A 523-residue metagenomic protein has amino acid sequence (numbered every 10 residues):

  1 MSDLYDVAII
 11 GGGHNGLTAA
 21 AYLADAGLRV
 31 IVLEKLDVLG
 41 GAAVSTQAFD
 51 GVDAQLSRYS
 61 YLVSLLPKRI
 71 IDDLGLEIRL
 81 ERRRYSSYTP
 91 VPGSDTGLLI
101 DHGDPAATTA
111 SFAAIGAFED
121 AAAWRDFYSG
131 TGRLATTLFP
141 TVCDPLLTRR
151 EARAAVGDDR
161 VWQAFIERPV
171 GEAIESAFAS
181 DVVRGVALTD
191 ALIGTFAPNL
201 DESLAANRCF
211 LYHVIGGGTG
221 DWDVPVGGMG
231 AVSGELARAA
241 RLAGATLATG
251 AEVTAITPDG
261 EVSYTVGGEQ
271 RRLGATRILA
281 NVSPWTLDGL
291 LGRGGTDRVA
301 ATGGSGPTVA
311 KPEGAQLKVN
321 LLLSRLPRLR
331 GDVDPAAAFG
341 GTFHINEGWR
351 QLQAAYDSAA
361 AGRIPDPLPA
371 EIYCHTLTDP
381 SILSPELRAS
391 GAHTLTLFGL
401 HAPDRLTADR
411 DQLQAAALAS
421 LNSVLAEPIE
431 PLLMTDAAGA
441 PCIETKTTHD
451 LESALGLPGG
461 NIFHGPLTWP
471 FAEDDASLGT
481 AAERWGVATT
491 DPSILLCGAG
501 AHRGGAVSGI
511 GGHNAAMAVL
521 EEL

Functional and structural regions predicted by a protein language model:
D3-T137: N-terminal glycine-rich phosphate/pyrophosphate-binding loop and immediately adjacent elements
S94-L98, H102-E202: Rossmann-like flavin
S180, R184-L200, P367-Y373, E427-H502: A glycine-rich dinucleotide-binding beta-alpha-beta segment and adjacent secondary-structure elements that constitute
H213-D259: Helical element adjacent to the flavin cofactor pocket in flavoenzyme catalytic cores
P225, E252-L387, G486: Mid-domain catalytic core of redox enzymes that form a hydrophobic substrate pocket/lid adjacent to a catalytic redox
L247, A251-Y264, D436-L451: Beta-rich nucleic-acid/ligand-interaction surfaces
W285-L290, L322-S324, L387-S420: Conserved FAD/dinucleotide-binding core of flavoprotein oxidoreductases
A499-L520: A conserved FAD-binding loop/helix module that cradles the flavin
